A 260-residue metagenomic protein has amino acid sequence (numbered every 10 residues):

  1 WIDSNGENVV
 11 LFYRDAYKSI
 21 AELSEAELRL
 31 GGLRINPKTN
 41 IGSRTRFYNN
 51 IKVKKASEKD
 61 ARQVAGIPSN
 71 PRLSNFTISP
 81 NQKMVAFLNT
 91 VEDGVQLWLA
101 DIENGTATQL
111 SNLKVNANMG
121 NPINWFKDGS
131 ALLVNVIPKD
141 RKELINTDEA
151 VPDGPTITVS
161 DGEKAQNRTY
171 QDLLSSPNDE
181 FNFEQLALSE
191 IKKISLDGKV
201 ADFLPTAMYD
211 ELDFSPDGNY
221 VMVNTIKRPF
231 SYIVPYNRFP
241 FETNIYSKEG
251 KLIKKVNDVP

Functional and structural regions predicted by a protein language model:
W1-P260: Beta-propeller folds
